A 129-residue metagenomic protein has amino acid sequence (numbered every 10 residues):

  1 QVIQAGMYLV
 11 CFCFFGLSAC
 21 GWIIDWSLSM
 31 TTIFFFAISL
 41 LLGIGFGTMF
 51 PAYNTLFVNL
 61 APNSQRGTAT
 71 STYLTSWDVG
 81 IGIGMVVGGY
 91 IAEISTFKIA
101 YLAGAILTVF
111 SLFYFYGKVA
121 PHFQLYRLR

Functional and structural regions predicted by a protein language model:
L9-L28: C-terminal ends and interior cores of transmembrane alpha-helices in multi-pass membrane transporters/permeases
M30-T48: Hydrophobic core of transmembrane alpha-helices in multi-pass small-molecule transporters, especially MFS/SLC-type
T48-A61: Intracellular juxtamembrane helix-capping segments at the cytosolic ends of symmetry-related transmembrane helices
N63-Y73: Loop-to-transmembrane helix entry/capping segments in MFS-fold secondary transporters and related SLC/MFSD carriers
Y73-W77, I81: Structural signature of transmembrane alpha-helices in multi-pass secondary transporters
Y90-T108: A membrane-interface helix-boundary motif in multi-pass transporters
G104-R129: Multi-pass alpha-helical transporter architecture, strongest for 12-TM Major Facilitator/SLC carriers used
